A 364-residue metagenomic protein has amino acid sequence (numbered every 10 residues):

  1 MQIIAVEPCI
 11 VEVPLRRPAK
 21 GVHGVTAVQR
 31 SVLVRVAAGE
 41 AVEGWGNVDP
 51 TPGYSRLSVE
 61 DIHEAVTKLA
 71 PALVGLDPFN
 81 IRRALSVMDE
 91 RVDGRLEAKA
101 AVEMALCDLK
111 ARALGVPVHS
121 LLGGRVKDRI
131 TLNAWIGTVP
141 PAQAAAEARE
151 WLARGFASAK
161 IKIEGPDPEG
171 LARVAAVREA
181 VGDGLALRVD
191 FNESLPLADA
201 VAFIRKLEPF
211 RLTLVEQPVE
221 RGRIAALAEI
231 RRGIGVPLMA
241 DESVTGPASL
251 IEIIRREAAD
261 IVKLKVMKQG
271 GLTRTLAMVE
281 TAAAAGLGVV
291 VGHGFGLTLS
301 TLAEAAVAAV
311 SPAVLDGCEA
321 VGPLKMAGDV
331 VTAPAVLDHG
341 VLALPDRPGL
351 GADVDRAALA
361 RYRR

Functional and structural regions predicted by a protein language model:
M1-I10, S86, R112, V116-R129 (+2 more regions): N-terminal amphipathic alpha-helix/helix-capping segment at the start of soluble metabolic enzymes
M1-W45, D49-Y54, M326-G328: Structured beta-strand/loop patches that form or line metal/cofactor-binding pockets in enzymes
I3, V34, A41, L69 (+10 more regions): Conserved, mostly hydrophobic/aromatic
A37-A113: Metal- or metallocofactor-binding catalytic centers and their adjacent structured scaffolds across diverse enzyme
N47, K160, E216, V262-K263 (+1 more regions): Conserved beta-strand positions in the central sheet of alpha/beta enzyme cores
E64, R211, G222-M239, V244-V341: Shared catalytic-loop signature of beta/alpha-barrel
S120-I234: Metal-dependent enolase-superfamily TIM-barrel catalytic cores that perform enediolate-based chemistry
K325-R364: C-terminal extensions of enzymes
